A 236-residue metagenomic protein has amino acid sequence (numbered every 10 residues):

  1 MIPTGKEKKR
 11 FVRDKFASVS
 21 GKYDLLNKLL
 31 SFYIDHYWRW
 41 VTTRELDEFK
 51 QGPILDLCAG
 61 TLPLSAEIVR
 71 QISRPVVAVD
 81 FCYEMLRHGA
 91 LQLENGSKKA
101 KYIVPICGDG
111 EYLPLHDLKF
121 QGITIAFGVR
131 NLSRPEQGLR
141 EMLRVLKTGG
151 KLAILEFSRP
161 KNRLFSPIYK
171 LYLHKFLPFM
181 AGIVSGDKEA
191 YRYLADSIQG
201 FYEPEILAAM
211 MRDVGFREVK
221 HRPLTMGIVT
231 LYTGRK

Functional and structural regions predicted by a protein language model:
R10-F11, S158-M210, K220: C-terminal alpha-helical "lid/dimerization" subdomain adjacent to the S-adenosyl-L-methionine
F32-G52, E67: Conserved alpha-helix/loop element of class I SAM-dependent methyltransferases that forms part of the SAM/SAH-binding
P53-Y112: Class I SAM-dependent methyltransferase SAM/SAH-binding core
E111-I123: A short acidic, Gly/Pro-enriched loop at the edge of an enzyme's catalytic core that lines a small-molecule cofactor
Q121-P135: A short SAM/SAH-binding and catalytic strip from SAM-dependent methyltransferases
E136-T148: A short glycine-rich, Lys/Arg-flanked "PGG" loop and its adjoining helix->strand segment in the class I
G150-F157: Conserved beta-strand signature within the Rossmann-like core of class I S-adenosyl-L-methionine
A208, V214-K236: Core SAM-dependent methyltransferase catalytic element
